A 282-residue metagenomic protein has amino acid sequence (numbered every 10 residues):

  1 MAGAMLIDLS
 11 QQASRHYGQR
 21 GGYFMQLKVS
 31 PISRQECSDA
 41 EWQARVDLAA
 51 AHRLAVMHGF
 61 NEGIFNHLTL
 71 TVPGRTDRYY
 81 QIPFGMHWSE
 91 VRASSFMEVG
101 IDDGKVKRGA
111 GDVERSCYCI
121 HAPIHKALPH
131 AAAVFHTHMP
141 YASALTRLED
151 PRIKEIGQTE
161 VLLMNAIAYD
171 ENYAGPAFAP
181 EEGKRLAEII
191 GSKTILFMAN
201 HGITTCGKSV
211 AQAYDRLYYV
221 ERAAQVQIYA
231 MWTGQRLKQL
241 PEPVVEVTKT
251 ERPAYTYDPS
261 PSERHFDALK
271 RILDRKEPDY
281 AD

Functional and structural regions predicted by a protein language model:
M1, M5-I7: Short hydrophobic transmembrane-like helices used for membrane targeting/insertion
A4, A13-F24: Short, Lys/Arg-enriched N-terminal segments with co-localized hydrophobic residues within the first ~10-30 amino acids
F24-D282: Glycine-rich flexible loops
